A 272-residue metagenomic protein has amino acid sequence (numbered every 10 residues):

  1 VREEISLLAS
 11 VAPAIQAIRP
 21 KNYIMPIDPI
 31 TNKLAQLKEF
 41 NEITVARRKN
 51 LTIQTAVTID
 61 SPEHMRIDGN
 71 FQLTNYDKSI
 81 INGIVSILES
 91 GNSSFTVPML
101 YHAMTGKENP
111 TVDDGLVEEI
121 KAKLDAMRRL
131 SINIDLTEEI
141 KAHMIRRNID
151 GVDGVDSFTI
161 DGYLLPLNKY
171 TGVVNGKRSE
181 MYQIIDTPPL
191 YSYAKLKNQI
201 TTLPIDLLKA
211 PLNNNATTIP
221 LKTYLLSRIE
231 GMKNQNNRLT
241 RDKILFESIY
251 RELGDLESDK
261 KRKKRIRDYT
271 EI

Functional and structural regions predicted by a protein language model:
V1-I272: Charged, alpha-helix-forming regions
